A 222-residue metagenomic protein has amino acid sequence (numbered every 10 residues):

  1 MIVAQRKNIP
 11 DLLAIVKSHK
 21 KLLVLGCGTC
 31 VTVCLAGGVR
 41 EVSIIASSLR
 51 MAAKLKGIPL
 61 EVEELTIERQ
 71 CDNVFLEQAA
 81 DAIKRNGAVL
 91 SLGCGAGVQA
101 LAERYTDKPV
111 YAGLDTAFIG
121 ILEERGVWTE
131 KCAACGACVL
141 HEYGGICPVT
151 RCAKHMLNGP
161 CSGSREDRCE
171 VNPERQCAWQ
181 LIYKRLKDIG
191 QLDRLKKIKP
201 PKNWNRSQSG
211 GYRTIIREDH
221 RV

Functional and structural regions predicted by a protein language model:
M1-L65, E77-V89, E103-E142, I146-V222: Iron-sulfur (Fe-S) cluster-binding modules
Q5, R69-D72: A conditional alpha-helix N-cap/helix-loop micro-motif detector
S91-G95: N-terminal glycine-rich "phosphate-gripper" loop used for MgATP/nucleotide binding and carboxylate activation
G97-A100: Short, well-ordered alpha-helical microsegments
